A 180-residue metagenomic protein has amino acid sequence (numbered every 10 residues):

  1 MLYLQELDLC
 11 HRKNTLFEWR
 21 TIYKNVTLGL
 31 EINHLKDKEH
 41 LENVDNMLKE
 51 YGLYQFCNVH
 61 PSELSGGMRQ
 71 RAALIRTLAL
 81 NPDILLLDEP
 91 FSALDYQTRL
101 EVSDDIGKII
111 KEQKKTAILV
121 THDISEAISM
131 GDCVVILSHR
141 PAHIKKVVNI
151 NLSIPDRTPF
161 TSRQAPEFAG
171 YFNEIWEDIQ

Functional and structural regions predicted by a protein language model:
Y3, Y23, C57-H60: Signature (C-motif/LSGGQ) region and adjacent switch/coupling loops of ABC-type ATPase nucleotide-binding domains
E6-L7, R12-F17, D123: Catalytic "switch" loops of ABC-type ATPases
Y23-E31, L41, D45, N149: Short helical segment in ABC ATPase nucleotide-binding domains corresponding to the A-loop/adjacent helical element
H60-L64, M68: Conserved ABC ATPase signature
L74: Hydrophobic anchor residue at the start of the ABC signature
A79-D83: A short, proline-enriched helix->beta-strand linker immediately N-terminal to the Walker B motif in ABC-type P-loop
L85-D88: Catalytic Walker B motif of ABC-type/P-loop ATPase nucleotide-binding domains
